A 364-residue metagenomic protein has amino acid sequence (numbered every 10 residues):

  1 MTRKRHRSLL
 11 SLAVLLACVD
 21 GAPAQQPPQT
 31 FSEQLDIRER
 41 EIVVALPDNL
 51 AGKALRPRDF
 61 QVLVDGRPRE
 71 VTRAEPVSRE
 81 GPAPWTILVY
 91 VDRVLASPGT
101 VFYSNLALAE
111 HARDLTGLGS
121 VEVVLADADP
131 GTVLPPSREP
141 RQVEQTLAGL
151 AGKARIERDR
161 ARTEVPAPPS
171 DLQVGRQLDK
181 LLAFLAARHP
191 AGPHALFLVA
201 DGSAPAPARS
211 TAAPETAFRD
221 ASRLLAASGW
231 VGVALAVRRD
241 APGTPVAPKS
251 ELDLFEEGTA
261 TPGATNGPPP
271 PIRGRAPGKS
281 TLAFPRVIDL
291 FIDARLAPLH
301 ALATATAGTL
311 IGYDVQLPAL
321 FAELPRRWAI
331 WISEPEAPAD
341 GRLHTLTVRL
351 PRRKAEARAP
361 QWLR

Functional and structural regions predicted by a protein language model:
T2-L10: Bacterial N-terminal signal peptides that target proteins for export
R3, A22-P23: Intrinsic low-complexity/disordered segments
S11-D20: Bacterial N-terminal signal peptides
A24-R364: Scaffold/interface architecture of coatomer-like assemblies
